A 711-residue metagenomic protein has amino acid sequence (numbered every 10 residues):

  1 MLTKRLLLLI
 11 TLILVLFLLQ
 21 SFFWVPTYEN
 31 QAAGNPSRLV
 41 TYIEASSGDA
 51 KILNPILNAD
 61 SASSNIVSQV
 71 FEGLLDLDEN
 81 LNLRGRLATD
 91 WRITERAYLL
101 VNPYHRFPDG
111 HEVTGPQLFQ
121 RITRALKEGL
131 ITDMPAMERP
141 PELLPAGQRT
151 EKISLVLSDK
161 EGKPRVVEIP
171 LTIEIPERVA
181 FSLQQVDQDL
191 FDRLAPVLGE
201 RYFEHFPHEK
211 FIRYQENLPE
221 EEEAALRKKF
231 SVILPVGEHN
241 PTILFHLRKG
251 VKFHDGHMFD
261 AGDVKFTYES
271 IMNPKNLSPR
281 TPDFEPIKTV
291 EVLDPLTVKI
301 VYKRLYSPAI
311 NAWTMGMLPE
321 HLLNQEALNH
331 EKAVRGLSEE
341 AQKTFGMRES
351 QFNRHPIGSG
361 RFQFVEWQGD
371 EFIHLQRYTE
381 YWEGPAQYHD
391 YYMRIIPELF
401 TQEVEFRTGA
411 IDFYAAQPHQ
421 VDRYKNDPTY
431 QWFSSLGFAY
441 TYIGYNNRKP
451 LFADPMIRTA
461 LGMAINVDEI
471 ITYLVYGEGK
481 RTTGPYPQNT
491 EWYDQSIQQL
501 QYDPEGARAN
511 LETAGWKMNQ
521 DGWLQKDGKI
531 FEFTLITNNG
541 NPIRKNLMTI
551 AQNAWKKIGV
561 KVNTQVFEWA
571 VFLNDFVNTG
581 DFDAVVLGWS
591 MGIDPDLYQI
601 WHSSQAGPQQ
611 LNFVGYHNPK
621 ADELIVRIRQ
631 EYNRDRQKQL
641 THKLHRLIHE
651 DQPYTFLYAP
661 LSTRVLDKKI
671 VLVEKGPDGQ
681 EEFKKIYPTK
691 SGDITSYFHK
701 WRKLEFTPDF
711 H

Functional and structural regions predicted by a protein language model:
L14-V15, M134-M137, L143, Q148-I153 (+4 more regions): Ligand/substrate-recognition segments at binding pockets and active sites
L16-Q20, P26-T27, Q368-F372, R377-T379 (+5 more regions): Detector for C-terminal structural segments
S21-W24, I131, P135-F211, Q215 (+4 more regions): Surface-exposed binding/hinge segments that line and control ligand-binding clefts or catalytic entry sites
A45-L144, Q148, V186-P235, E269 (+1 more regions): N-terminal lobe/hinge region of extracytoplasmic solute-binding protein
D78-E79, P196-L226, M317-A386, D390 (+4 more regions): Gly/Pro-rich hinge or "lid" segments in bacterial periplasmic/extracellular proteins
L244-G250, S350, Y378-Y424, Q552 (+2 more regions): Ligand-site clamp/hinge motif
D260-E269, P295-V301, G360-R361, H389-D390 (+6 more regions): Alpha-helical secondary-structure segments
I271, T289-V292, V365-H374, Y392-K449 (+3 more regions): Extracellular/periplasmic solute-recognition and catalytic clefts
